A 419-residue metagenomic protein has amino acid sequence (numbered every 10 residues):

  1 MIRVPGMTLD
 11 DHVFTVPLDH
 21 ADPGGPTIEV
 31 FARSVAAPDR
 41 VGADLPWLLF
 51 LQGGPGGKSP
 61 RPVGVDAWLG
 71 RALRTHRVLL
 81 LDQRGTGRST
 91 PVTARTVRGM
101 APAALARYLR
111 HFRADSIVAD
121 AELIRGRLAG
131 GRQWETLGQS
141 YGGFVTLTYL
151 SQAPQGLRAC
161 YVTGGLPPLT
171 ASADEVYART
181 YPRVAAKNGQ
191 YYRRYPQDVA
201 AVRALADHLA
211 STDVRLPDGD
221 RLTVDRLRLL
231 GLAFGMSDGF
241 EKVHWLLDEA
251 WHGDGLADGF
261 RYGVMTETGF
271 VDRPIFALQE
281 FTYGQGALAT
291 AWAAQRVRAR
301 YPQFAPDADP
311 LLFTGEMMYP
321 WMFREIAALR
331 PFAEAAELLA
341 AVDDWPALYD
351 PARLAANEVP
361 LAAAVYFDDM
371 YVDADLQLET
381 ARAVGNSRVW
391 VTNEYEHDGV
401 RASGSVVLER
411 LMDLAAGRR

Functional and structural regions predicted by a protein language model:
M1-D218, R330-A336, P346-L354, V359 (+2 more regions): Gly/Pro-rich cap/lid or specificity-loop segments adjacent to the active site
A37, R382-G385: Charged, amphipathic alpha-helical interaction segments
G56, E267, D369: Glycine-/small-residue-rich active-site loops that bind phosphorylated ligands and cofactors
L157, V384-S387: Core-facing hydrophobic residues within beta-strands of well-ordered domains
D213-V342: Alpha/beta-hydrolase fold active-site neighborhood
L229-L230, E358-V365, D369, V389: Catalytic His-Asp charge-relay segment
G239-K242, D369-L376: Conserved alpha/beta-hydrolase "acid-adjacent" motif
L246-D248, D373-R382: Short alpha-helix in the alpha/beta-hydrolase fold that links the catalytic acid
